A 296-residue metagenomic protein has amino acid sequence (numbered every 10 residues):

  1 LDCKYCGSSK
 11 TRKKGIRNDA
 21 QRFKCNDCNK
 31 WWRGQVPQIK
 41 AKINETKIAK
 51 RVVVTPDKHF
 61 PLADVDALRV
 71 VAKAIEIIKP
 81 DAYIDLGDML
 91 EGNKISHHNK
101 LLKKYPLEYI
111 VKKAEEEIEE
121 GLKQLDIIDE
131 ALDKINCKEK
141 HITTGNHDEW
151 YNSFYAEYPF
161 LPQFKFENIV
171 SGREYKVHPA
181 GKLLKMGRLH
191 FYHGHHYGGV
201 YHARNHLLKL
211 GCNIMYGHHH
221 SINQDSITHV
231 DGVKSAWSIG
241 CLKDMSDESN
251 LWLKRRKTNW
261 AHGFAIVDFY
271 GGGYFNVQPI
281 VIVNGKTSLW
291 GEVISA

Functional and structural regions predicted by a protein language model:
L1-K4, F23: Cys/His-enriched microdomains
Y5-S8, D27: Short, cysteine/histidine-rich loop/knuckle motifs that typically chelate Zn2+
K10-T11, W32: Cys/His-rich microdomains that often coordinate metals
N18-W31: Cysteine-rich micro-motifs
V36-V65: Mobile, glycine- and charge-enriched loop segments and immediately flanking short secondary-structure elements within
T55, F60-G172: Core catalytic region of metal-dependent phosphoesterases/phosphodiesterases, especially metallo-beta-lactamase-like
R188-I280: Conserved beta-sheet core of the metallophosphoesterase superfamily
